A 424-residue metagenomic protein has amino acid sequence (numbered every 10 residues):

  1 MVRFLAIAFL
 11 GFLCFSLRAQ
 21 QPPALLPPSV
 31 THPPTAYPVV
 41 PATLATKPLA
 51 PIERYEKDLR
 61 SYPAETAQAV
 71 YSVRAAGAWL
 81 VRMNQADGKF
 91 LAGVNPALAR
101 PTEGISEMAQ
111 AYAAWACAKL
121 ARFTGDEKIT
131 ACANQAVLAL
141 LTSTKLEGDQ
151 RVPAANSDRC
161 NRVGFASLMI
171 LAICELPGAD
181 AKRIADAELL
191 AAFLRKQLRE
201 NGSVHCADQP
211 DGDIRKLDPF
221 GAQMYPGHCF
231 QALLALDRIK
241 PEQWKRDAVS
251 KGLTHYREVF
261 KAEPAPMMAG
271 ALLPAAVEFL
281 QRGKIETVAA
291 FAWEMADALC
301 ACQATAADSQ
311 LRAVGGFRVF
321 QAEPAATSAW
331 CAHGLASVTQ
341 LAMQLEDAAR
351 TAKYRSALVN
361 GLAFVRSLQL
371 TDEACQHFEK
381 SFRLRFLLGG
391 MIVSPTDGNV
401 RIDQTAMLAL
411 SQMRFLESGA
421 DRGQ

Functional and structural regions predicted by a protein language model:
M1-L5: Bacterial N-terminal signal peptides that target proteins for export
A6-S16: Bacterial N-terminal signal peptides
A19-E56: Compositionally biased, proline/threonine/alanine/serine-rich low-complexity intrinsically disordered stretches
V40-L49, S61-E65, N95-A111, D149-A166 (+7 more regions): Solvent-exposed loop and edge beta-strand segments that line ligand/cofactor-binding and catalytic clefts
P51-Q68, A111-E127, S167-K182, H228-P241 (+3 more regions): Well-ordered alpha-helical scaffold segments within catalytic/enzyme domains
Y71-K89, K128-Q150, A185-H205, R238 (+3 more regions): Long, well-ordered core segments of solenoidal/helical folds
M83-A86, F90-A92, T102-S106, T305 (+1 more regions): CBM-like carbohydrate-recognition segments
R195-G221: Short, flexible helix-coil linker/hinge segments at the edges of structured domains or between repeats
